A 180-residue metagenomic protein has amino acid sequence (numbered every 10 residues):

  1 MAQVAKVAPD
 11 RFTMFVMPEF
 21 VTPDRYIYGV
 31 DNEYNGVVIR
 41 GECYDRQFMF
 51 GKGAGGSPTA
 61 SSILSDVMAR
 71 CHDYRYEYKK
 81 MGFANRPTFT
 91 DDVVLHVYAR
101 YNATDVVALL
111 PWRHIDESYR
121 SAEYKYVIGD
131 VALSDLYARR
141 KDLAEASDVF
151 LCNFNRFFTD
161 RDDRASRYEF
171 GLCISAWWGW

Functional and structural regions predicted by a protein language model:
M1-W180: NAD(P)-dependent dehydrogenase/reductase Rossmann-like domain
